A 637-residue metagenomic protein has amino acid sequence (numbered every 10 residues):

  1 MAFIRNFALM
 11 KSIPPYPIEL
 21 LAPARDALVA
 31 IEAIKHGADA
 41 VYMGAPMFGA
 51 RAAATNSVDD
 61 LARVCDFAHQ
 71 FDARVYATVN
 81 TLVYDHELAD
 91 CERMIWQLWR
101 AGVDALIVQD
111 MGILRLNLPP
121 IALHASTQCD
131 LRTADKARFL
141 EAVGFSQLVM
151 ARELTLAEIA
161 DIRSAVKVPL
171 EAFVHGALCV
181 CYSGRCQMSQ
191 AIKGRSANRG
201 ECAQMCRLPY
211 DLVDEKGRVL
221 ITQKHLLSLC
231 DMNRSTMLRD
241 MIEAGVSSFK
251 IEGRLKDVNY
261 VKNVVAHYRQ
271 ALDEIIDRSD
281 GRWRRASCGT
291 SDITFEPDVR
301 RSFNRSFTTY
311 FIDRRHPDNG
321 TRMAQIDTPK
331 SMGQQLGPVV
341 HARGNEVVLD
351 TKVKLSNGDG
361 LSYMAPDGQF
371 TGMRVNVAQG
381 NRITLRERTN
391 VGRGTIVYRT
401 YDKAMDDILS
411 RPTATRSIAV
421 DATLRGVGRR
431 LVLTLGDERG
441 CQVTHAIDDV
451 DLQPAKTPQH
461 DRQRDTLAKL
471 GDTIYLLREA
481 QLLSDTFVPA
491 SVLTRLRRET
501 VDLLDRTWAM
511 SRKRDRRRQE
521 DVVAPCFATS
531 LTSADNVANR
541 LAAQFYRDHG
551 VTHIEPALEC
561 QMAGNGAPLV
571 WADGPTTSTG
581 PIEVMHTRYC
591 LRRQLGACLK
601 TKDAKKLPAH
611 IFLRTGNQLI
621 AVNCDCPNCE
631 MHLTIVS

Functional and structural regions predicted by a protein language model:
F3-K35, A40-A50, V64-C65, F71-W99 (+3 more regions): Surface-exposed amphipathic alpha-helical tracts and adjacent flexible/coil segments at the periphery of soluble enzymes
A53-A62: Aromatic- and glycine-enriched glycan-recognition loops and surfaces that form the carbohydrate-binding subsites
G112-P119: Short active-site loop/helix that positions an aromatic residue
R132-K136: Short, glycine/polar-rich helix-capping loops at beta-to-alpha or helix-loop-helix junctions that flank or form
